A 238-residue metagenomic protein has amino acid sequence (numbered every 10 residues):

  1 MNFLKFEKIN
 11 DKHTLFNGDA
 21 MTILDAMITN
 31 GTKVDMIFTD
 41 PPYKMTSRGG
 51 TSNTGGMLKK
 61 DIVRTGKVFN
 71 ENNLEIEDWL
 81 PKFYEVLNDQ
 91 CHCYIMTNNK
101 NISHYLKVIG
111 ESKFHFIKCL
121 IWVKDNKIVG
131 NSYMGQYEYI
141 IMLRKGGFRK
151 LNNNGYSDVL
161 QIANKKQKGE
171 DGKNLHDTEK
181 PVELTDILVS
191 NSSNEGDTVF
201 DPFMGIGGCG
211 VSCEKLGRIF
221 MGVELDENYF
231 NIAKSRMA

Functional and structural regions predicted by a protein language model:
M1-N231: Core catalytic lobe of class I
I232, R236: Short functional hotspots where side chains directly engage DNA or cofactors
